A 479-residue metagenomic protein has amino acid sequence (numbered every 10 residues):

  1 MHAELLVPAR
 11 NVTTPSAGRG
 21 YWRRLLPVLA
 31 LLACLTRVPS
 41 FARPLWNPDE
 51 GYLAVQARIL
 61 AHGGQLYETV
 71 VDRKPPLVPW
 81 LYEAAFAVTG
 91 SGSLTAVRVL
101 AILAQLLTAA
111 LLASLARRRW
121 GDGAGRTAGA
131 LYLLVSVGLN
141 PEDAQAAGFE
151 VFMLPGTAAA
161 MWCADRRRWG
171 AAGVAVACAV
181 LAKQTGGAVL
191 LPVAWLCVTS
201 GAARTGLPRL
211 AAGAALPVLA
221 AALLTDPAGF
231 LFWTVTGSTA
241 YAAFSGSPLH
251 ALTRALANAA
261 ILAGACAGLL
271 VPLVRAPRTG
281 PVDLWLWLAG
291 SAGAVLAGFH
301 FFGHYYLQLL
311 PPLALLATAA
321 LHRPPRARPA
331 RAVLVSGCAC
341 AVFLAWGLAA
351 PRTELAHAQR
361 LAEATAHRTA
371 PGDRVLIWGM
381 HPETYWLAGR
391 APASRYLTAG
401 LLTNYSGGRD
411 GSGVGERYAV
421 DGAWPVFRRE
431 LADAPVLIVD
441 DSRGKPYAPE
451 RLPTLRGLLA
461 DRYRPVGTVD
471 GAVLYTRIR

Functional and structural regions predicted by a protein language model:
T36, G206-S245, A257: Membrane-lumen/periplasm interface segments of specific transmembrane helices in polyprenyl phosphate-linked
V99-R119, T127, A159: Transmembrane-helix motifs of polytopic, lipid-linked glycan transferases
G123, F152, A158-A171, V198-G201 (+2 more regions): Membrane-interface transmembrane helices that cradle and orient dolichyl/undecaprenyl
E142-F152: Short acidic/glycine- and proline-prone juxtamembrane loop motifs at membrane-interface regions of multi-pass membrane
T157-A158, W169-L196, A215-V218, L288-A297: Membrane-interface alpha helices of multi-pass inner-membrane proteins
A188, A292-G293, A297-R331: Hydrophobic/aromatic-rich transmembrane helices and adjacent perimembrane loops
V189-A214, V271-R275, L315: Perimembrane helix-loop-helix junctions
E354-L355, Q359, E363-R417, F427-P449: Short periplasmic/luminal acceptor-recognition loop of GT-C membrane glycosyltransferases, typified by
